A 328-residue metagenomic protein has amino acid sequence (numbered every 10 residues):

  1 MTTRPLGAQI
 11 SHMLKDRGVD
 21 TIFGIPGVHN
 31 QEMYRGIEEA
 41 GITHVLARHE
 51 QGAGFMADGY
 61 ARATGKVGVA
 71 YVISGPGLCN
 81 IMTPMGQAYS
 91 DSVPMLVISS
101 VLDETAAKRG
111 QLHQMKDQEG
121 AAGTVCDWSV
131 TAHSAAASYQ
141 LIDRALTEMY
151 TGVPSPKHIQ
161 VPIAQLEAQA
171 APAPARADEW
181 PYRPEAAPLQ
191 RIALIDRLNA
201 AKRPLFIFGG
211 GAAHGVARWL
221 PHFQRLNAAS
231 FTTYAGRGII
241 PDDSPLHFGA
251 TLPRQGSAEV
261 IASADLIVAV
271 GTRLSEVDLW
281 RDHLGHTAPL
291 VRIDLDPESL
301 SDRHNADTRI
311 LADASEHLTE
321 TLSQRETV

Functional and structural regions predicted by a protein language model:
T2-R325: N-terminal alpha/beta PP-like core and its mobile active-site loop of ThDP/TPP-dependent enzymes
